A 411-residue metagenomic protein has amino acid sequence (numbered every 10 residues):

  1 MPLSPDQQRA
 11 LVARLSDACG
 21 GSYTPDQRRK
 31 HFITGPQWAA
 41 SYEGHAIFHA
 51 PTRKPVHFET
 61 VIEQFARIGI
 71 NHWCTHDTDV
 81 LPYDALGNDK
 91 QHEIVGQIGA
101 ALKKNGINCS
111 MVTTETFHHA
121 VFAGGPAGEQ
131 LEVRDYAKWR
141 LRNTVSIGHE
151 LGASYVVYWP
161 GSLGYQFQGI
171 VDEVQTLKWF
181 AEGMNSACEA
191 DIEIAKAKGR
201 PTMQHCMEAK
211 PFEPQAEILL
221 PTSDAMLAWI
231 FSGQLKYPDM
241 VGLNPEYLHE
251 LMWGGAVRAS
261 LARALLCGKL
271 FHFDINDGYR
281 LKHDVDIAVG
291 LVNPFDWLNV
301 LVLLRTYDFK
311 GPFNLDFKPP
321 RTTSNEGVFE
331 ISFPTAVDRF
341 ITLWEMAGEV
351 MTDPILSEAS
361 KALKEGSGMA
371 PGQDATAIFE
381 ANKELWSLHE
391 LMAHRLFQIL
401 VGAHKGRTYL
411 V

Functional and structural regions predicted by a protein language model:
M1-V56, T60-G69, S146, G169 (+3 more regions): Histidine-acidic metal/acid-base catalytic patches
A18-E43, F48, E63, R67-I68 (+4 more regions): Glycine-rich, aromatic-flanked loop segments that form ligand/cofactor-binding clefts across common enzyme folds
I47, D79-E93, F117-D135, S162-Q175 (+2 more regions): Surface-exposed, active-site-proximal loop segments in enzymatic domains
V80-L81, G161-Y165, K210-Q215, H249-E250 (+1 more regions): Short, internal active-site loops enriched in acidic
A101, E129-V156, Q175-K198: An active-site-proximal structural segment forming one wall of the substrate-binding cleft that immediately precedes
L102-P126, V156-F167, P201, P211-F212 (+1 more regions): Substrate-binding cleft and catalytic face of glycoside hydrolase catalytic domains, especially the flexible beta-alpha
V157, Q204-A209, G242-L248: Extended hydrophobic secondary-structure segments that form protein cores and membrane-embedded regions
